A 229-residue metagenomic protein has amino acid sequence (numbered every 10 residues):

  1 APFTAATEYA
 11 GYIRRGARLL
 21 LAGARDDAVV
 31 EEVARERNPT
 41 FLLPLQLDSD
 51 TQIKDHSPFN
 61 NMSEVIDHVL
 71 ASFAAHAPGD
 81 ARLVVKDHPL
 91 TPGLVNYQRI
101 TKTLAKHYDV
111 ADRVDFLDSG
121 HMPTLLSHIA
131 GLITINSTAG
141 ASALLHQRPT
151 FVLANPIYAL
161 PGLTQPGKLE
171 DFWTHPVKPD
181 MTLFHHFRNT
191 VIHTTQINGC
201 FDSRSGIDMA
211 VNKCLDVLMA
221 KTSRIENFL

Functional and structural regions predicted by a protein language model:
A1, L163-L229: Leloir-type glycosyltransferase catalytic cores
A1-T51: A nucleotide-sugar donor-handling region in carbohydrate enzymes
A34-A74, D80, D87-T91: Active-site donor-nucleotide binding/catalytic segment of nucleotide-sugar enzymes
P39-L42, D80-R82, A130-L132, P149-T150: Beta-sheet entry/capping signal
D50-I53, T91-L94, S142, A159-G162: Short catalytic/ligand-binding loop motif for oxyanion handling, primarily in non-cytosolic enzymes, centered on
S57-F59, R99-K102, T150, P166-K168: Short secondary-structure boundary/capping segments
S72-F116: Catalytic donor nucleotide-activated moiety binding site of glycosyltransferases and closely related
D118-T164: A donor-sugar binding/catalytic signature common to diverse glycosyltransferases and related nucleotide-sugar
